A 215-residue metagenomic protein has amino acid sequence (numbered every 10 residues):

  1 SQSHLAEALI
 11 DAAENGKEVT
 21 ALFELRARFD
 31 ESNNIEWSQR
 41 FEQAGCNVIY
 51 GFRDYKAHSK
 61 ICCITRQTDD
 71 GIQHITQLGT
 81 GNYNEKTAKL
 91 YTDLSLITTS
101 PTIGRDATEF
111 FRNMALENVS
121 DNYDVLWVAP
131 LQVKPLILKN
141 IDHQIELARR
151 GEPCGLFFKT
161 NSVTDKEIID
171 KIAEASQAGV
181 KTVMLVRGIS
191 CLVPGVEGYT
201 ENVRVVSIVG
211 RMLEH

Functional and structural regions predicted by a protein language model:
H4: Phosphate-binding active sites in nucleotide-utilizing proteins
E7: Thiamine diphosphate
D11, N15-L90, I97, T102-G104 (+1 more regions): PLD/PLD-like phosphodiesterase catalytic module centered on the HKD motif
T102-D121, P135-K139: Short, compositionally biased "basic patch" segments
E117-L126, G151-P153: Gly-rich Lys/Arg/Thr-decorated short loops/hinges at beta-loop-alpha junctions or inter-strand turns that position
